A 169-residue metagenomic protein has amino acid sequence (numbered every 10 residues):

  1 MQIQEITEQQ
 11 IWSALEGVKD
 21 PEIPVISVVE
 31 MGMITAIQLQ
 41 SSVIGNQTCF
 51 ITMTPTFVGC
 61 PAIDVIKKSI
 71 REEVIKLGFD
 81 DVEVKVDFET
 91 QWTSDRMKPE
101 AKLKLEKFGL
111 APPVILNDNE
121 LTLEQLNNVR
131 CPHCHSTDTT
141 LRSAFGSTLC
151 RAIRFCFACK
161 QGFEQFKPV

Functional and structural regions predicted by a protein language model:
M1-V169: Domain-level signature for proteins that mediate thiol-based redox and metal-cofactor handling
